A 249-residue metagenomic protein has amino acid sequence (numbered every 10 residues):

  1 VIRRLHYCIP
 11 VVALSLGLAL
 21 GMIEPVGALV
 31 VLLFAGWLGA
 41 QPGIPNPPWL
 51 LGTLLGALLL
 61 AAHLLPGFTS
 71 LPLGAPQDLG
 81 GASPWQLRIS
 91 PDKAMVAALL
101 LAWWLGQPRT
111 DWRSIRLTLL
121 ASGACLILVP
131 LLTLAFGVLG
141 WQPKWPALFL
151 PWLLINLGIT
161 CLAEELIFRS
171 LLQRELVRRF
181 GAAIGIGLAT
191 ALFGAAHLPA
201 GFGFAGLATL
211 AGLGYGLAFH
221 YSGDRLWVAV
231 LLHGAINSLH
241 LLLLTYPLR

Functional and structural regions predicted by a protein language model:
V1, P10-M22, L79-P84, D111-W112 (+3 more regions): Short juxtamembrane and helix-loop transition motifs at transmembrane-helix boundaries in membrane proteins
V1-Q107, L241, P247-R249: N-terminal, membrane-interfacial amphipathic/helix-forming hydrophobic leader that caps and precedes the first
L5, P45-P48, W145-F149, G181-I184 (+2 more regions): Membrane-helix interface segments
N46-A57, S114-A124, E175, F180 (+1 more regions): Cytoplasmic-side transmembrane-helix entry/capping segments in multi-pass membrane proteins
S70-T160: Juxtamembrane helix-loop-helix connectors linking adjacent transmembrane helices in multi-pass membrane enzymes
A124-P130, G185-H197, G212: Small-polar-interrupted transmembrane alpha-helices in polytopic inner-membrane proteins
L162, I186-T190, F202-R249: Functionally important transmembrane alpha-helices
L166-G187, H220-D224: Membrane-interface helix/loop boundary segments of multi-pass membrane proteins
